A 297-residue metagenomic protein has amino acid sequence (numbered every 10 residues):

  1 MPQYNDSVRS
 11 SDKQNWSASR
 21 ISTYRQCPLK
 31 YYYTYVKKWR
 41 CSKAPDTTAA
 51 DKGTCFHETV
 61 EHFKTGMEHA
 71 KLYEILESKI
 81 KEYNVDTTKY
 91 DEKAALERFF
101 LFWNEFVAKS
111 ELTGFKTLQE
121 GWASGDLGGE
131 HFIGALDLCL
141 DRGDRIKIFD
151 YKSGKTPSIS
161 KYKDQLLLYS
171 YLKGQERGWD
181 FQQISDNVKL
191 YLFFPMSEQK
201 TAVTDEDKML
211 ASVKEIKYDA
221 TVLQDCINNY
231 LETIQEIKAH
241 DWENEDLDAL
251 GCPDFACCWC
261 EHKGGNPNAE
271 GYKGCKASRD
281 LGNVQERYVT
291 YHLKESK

Functional and structural regions predicted by a protein language model:
M1-K297: RecB-family 4Fe-4S metal-dependent nuclease core
